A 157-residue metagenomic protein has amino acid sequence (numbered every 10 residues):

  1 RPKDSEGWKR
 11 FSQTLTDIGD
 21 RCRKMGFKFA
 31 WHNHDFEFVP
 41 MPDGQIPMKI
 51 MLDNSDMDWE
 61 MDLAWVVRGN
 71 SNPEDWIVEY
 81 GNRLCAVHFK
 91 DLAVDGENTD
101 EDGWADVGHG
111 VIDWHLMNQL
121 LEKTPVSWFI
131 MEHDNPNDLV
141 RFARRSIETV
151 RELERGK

Functional and structural regions predicted by a protein language model:
R1-W59, R68: Active-site acidic/histidine proton-transfer and metal-coordination neighborhood in alpha/beta enzyme cores
M41-G44, M48-D58, W65-K157: Histidine-acidic metal/acid-base catalytic patches
